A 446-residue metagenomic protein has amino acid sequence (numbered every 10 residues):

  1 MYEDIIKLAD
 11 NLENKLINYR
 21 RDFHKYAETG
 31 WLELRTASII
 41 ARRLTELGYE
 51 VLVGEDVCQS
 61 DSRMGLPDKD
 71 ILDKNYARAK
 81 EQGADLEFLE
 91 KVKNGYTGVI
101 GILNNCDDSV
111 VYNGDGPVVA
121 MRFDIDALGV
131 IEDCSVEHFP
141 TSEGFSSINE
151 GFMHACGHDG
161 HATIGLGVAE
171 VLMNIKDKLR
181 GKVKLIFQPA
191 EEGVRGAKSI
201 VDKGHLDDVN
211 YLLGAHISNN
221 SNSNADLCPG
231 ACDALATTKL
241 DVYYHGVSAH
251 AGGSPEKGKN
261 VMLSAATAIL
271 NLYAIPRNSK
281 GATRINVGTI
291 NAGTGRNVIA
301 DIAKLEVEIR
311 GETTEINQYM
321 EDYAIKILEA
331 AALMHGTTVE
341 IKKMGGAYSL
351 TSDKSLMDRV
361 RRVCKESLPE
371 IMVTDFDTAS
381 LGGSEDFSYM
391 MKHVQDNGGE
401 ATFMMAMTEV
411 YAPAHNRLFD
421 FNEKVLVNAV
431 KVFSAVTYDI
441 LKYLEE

Functional and structural regions predicted by a protein language model:
M1, L12-K15, Y19, L32 (+20 more regions): General structural feature for long, well-ordered alpha-helical segments within catalytic domains of soluble enzymes
Y2-H154, G167, N174, L179: Acidic/His- and Gly-rich active-site-bordering loop/insert found across diverse amide/peptide-bond hydrolases
G54-D56, Q188, M344, F376-D377: Conserved beta-strand termini and adjacent loop/short-helix elements that scaffold enzyme active sites in alpha/beta
G65, K69, V99, L128-V130 (+5 more regions): Histidine/acidic-residue-rich, glycine-tolerant segments that coordinate divalent metal ions
P117-A120, V183-K184, N210-L213, V373 (+1 more regions): Structural motif
M262-E446: Metal-dependent amide/peptide-bond hydrolase catalytic core, centered on the "pita-bread" metallohydrolase fold
